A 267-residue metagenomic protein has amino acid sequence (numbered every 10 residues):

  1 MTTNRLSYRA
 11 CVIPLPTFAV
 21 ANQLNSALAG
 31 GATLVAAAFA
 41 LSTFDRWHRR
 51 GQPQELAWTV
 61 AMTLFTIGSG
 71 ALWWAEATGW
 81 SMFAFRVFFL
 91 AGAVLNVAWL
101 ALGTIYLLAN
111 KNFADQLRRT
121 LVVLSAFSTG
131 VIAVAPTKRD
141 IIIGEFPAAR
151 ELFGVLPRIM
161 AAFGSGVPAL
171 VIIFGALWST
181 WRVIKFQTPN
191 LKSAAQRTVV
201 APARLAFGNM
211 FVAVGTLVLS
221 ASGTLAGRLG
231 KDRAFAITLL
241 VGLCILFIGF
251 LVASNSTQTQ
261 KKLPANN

Functional and structural regions predicted by a protein language model:
A21-A32, V134-W178: Extracellular-loop-to-transmembrane junctions of the mid-late helices
G31-S42, Q54-A75, M210-A226: Hydrophobic alpha-helical transmembrane segments of multi-pass membrane proteins
A38-F44, W99-Y106, I159-A195: Alpha-helical transmembrane segments in multipass membrane proteins, preferentially the mid-helix core
A38-W47, W73-W74, W80-S81, A91-V122 (+1 more regions): Internal transmembrane alpha-helix with an interfacial aromatic "cap," most often the third helix
R50-M62, Q116-L121, A203-F211: Membrane-interfacial loop-to-transmembrane alpha-helix junctions, especially the N-terminal start
I67-F88, G223-F235: Helix-loop junctions on the outward
I105-A149: The cytoplasmic-loop to transmembrane-helix boundary for the fourth helix
F174-L177, V200-N267: C-terminal transmembrane-bundle signature of multipass membrane proteins, characterized by strong activation on
